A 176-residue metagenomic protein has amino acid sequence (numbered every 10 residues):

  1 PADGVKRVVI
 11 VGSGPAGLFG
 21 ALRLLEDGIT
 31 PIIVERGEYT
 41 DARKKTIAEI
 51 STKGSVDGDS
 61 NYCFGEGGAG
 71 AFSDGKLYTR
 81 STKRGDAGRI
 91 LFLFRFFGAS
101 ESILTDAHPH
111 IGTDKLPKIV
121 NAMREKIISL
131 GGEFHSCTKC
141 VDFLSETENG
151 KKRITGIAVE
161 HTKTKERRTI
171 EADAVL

Functional and structural regions predicted by a protein language model:
P1-K6: Extreme N-terminal leader/targeting segments of oxidoreductases
V8-V11, V34, C140, I157 (+1 more regions): Short hydrophobic core segments
G17: N-terminal Rossmann-fold NAD(P) dinucleotide-binding loop
R23-L24: Aromatic pocket-lining residues of Rossmann-like dinucleotide-binding sites
I29-R36, T40: Short beta-strand "acidic-cap" motif of Rossmann-like dinucleotide-binding folds
A42, A48-F134, T138-K139: Conserved N-terminal/central alpha/beta ligand/cofactor-binding core
Y78, I154-T155: Rossmann-like NAD(P)H-binding beta-loop-alpha module
S136-R153: A conserved short coil-to-beta-strand element within the FAD-binding core of flavoproteins
